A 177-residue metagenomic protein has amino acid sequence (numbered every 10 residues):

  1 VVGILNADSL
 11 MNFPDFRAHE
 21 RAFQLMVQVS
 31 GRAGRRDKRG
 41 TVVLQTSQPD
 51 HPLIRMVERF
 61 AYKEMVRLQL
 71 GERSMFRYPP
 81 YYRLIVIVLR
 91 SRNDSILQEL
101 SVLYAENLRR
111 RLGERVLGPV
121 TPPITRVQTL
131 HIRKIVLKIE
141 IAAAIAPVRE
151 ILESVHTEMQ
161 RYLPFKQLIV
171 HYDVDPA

Functional and structural regions predicted by a protein language model:
V1-P14, G31-A177: Accessory helical-bundle/CTD segments and flexible terminal tails appended to RecA-like ATPase motors
F16-F23: Short, conserved loop/turn and helix-capping segments at secondary-structure boundaries that abut family-defining
